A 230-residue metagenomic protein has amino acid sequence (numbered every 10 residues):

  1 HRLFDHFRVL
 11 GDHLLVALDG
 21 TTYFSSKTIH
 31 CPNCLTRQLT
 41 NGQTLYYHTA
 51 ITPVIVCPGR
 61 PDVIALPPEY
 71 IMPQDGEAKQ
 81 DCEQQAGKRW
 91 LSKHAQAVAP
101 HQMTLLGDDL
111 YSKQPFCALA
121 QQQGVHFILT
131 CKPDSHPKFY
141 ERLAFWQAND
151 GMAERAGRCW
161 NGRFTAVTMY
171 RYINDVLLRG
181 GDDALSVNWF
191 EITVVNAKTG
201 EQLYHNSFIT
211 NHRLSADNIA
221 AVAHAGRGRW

Functional and structural regions predicted by a protein language model:
H1-R60, E69: Active-site-proximal, Lys/Arg-enriched surface segment that forms a nucleic-acid-binding/basic interface patch
F7-L10, G42-Y46, A97-A99, A120-Q121 (+1 more regions): Solvent-exposed alpha-helices and their adjacent loops that cap or buttress functional pockets in soluble metabolic
D12-F24, P53, G87, T104-L110 (+3 more regions): Short, conserved catalytic/metal-binding motifs centered on acidic residues
S25-K27, P115, K138, D217-N218: Short helix/loop capping segments that flank catalytic or ligand/cofactor-binding pockets
Q38-H101: Electropositive, glycine- and tryptophan-enriched low-complexity nucleic-acid-binding patches
I55-C57, Y70-M72, D109, L129-P133 (+1 more regions): Short, structured patches in soluble enzyme cores that scaffold and shape functional sites
E77-K138: Domain-level cores of phosphate- or acyl-group-handling catalytic modules
H126-W230: An anionic, glycine-rich sequence signature occurring as long contiguous blocks
